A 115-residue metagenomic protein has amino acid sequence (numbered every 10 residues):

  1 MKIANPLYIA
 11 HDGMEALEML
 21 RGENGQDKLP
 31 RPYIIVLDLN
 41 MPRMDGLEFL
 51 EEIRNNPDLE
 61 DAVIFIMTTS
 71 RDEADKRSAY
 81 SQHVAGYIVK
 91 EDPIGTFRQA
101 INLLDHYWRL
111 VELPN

Functional and structural regions predicted by a protein language model:
I3-A4, P30-I34, D58-V63: His-Asp phosphorelay/catalytic-motif detector in bacterial-type signaling
I9-I34, T96-R98: Acidic, metal-coordinating helix/loop segments flanking the phosphotransfer/catalytic sites of two-component signaling
E15, D92-D105, V111-E112: C-terminal output helix
L37-D38, T68: Active-site residues of response regulator receiver
M41: Receiver (REC) domain active-site loop signature in two-component systems and cognate sites in sensor histidine kinases
I66-R71, E91: Conserved active-site segment of CheY-like receiver
A85: Short, glycine/charged-rich "phosphate-handling" switch motifs in NTP-dependent and phosphotransfer domains
